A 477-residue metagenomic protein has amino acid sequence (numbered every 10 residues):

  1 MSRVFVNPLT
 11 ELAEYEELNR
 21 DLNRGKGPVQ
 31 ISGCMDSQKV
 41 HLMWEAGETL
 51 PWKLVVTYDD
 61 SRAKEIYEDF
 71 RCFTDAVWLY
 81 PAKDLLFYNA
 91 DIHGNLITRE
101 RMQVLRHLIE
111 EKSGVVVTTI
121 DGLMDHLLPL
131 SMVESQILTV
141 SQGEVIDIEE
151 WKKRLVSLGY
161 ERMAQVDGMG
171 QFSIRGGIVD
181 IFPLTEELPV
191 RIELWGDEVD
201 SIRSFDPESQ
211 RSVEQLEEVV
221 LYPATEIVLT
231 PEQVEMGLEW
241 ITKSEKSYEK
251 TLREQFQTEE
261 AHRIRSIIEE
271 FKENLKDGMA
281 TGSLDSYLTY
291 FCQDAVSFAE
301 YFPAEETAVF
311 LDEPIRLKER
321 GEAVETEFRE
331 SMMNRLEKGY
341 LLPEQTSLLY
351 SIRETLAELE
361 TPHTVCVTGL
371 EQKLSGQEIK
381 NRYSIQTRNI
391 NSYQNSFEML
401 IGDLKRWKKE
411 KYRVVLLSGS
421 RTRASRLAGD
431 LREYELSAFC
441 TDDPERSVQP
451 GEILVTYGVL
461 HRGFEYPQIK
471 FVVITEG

Functional and structural regions predicted by a protein language model:
M1-G477: ASCE RecA-like P-loop NTPase motor cores that couple ATP hydrolysis to mechanical translocation on nucleic acids
